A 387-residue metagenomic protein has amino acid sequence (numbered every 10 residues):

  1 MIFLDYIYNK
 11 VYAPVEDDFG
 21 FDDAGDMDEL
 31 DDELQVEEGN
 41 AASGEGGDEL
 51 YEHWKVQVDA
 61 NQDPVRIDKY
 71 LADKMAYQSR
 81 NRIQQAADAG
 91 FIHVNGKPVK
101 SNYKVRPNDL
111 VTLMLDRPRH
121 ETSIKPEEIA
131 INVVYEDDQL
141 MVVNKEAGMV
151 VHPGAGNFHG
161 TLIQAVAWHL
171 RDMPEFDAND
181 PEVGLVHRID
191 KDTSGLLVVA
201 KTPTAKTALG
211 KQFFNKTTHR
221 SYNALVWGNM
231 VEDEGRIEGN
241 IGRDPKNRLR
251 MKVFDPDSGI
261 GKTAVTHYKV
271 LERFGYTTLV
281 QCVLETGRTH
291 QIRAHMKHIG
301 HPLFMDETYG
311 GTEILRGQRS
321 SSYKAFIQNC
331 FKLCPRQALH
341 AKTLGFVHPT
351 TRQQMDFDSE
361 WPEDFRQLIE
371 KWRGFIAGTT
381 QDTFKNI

Functional and structural regions predicted by a protein language model:
M1-I387: RNA pseudouridine synthases
